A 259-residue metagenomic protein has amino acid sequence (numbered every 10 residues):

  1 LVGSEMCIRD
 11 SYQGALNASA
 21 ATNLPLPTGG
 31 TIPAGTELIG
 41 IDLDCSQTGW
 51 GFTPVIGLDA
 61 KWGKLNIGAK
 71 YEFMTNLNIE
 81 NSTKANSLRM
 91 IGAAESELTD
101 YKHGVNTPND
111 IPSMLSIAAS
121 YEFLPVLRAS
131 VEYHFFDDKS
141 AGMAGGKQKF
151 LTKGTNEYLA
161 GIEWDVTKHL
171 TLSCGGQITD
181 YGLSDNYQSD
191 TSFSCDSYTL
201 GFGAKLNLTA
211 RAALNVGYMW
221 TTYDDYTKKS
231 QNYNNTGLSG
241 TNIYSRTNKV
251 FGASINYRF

Functional and structural regions predicted by a protein language model:
S4-E5, R9-F259: Outer-membrane beta-barrel porins/channels
